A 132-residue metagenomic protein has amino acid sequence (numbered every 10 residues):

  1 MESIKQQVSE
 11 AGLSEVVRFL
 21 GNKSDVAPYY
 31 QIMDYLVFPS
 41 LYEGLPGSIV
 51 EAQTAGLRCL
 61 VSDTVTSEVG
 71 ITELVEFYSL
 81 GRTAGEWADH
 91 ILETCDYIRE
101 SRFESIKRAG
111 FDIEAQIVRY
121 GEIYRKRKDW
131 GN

Functional and structural regions predicted by a protein language model:
I4-G21: Nucleotide-activated donor-binding/catalytic signature segment of Leloir-type glycosyltransferases, i.e., the conserved
N22, L41: Aromatic "clamp/platform" in nucleotide-sugar-dependent glycosyltransferases that forms part of the donor/acceptor
A27, P46-T54, E68: Short alpha-helical segment that forms part of, or immediately flanks, the ligand-binding pocket in carbohydrate-active
M33: An anion/phosphate-binding loop that grips the pyrophosphate of nucleotide cofactors and donors
L36-V37: A short hydrophobic beta-strand element within the catalytic core of glycosyltransferases that build diverse glycans
R58-S62: Short hydrophobic beta-strand element within catalytic cores of glycosyltransferases and related nucleotide-activated
E68-C95, E114: Change "using UDP/GDP/dTDP sugars" to "using nucleotide sugars
I98-N132: A charged, aromatic-enriched C-terminal amphipathic alpha-helix characteristic of glycosyltransferases across folds
